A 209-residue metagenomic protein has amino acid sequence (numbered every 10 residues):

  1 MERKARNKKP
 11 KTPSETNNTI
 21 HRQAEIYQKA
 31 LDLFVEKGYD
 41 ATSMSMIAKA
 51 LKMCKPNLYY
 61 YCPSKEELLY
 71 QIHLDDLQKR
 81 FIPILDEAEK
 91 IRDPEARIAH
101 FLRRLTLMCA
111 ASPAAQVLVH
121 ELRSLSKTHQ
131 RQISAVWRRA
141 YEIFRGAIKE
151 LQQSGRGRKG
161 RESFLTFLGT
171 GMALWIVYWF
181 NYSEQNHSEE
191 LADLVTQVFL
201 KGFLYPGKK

Functional and structural regions predicted by a protein language model:
M1-H21, G207-K209: N-terminal intrinsically disordered/low-complexity leader segments
H21-A30, I47, I72-D76, R80 (+2 more regions): Generic hydrophobic, amphipathic alpha-helix propensity
E25, K29, L33-E67, Q71: Helix-turn-helix
E36-D40, I91, S112, S154: Short coil/turn segments at alpha/beta junctions that flank glycine-rich nucleotide-binding fingerprints
C62, H120-L125: Short helix-capping/turn signature of helix-turn-helix
Q71, L85-A111, L165-G169: Hydrophobic alpha-helical connector segments
D75-D86, T128-Q153, S163-F167, D193: Amphipathic alpha-helical packing segments from all-alpha helical-bundle domains
Q116-H120, Q130-S134, Q152-V198, P206-K209: Hydrophobic/aromatic-rich alpha-helical bundle segments in the mid-to-C-terminal region
